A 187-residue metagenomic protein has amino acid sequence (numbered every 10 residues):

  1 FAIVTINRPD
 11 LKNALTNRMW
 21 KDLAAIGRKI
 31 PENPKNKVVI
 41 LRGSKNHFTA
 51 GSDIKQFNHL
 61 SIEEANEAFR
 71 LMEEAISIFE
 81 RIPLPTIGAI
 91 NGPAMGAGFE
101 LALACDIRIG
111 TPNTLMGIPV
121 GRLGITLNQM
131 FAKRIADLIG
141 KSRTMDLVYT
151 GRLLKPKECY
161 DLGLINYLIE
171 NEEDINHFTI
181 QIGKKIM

Functional and structural regions predicted by a protein language model:
F1-N7, R18-I62, I78-G88, I107 (+1 more regions): A structural preference for short, pocket-lining loop segments at secondary-structure junctions
M19-D22, A68-L71, L101: Hydrophobic alpha-helical membrane-association signature
G51, F69, E73, G96 (+1 more regions): Glycine-rich phosphate-binding loop at the start of an alpha helix
A75, F79, A89, M95-V148 (+1 more regions): CoA-thioester-processing core
A97, Y160-L162: Helix-turn-helix DNA-binding module
L101, I107, D146, T150-R152 (+3 more regions): Well-ordered beta-strand positions
I109-T114, I165-M187: C-terminal long alpha-helix characteristic of the crotonase
